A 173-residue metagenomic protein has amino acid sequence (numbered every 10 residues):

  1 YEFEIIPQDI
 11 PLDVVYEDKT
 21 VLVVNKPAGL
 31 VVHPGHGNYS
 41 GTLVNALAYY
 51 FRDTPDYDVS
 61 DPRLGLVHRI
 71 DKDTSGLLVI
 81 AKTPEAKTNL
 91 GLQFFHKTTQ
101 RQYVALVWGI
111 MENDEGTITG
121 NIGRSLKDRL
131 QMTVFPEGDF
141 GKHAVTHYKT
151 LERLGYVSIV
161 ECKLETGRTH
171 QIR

Functional and structural regions predicted by a protein language model:
Y1-R173: RNA pseudouridine synthases
